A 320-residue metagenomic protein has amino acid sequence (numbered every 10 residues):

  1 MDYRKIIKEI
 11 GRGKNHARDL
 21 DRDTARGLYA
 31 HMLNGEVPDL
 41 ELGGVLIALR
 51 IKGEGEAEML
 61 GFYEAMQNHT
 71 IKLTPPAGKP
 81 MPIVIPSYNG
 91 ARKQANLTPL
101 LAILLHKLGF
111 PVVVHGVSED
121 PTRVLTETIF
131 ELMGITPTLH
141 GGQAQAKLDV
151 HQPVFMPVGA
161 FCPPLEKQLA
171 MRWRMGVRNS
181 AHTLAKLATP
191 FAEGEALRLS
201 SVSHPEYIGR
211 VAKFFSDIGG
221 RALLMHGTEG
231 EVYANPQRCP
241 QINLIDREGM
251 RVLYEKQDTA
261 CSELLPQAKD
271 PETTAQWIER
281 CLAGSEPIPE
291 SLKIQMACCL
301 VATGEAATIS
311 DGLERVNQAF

Functional and structural regions predicted by a protein language model:
M1-Q94, H106-V112, A260-L265, A275-G284 (+2 more regions): Acidic, glycine/proline-rich low-complexity segments that act as flexible tails and inter-domain linkers
P38-E41, E58-M59, L73-G78, T138 (+4 more regions): Flexible, glycine/charged-enriched surface loops at secondary-structure junctions
V45, F130, A185, M296 (+1 more regions): Residue-level signal for inorganic ion chemistry
G78-K147: A generic, well-ordered mixed alpha/beta core segment in the N-terminal half of proteins
I85, V112-G116, P137-H140, F155-P157 (+3 more regions): General beta-strand structural signal in soluble alpha/beta enzymes
G141-S201: Phosphate/diphosphate-binding glycine-rich loops and adjacent basic-rich segments that engage nucleotide
G194-A234, R238-C239: Glycine-rich ThDP/TPP pyrophosphate-binding loop and its adjacent helix/strand module within ThDP-dependent enzymes
Q241-C298, A302-F320: Catalytic-core signal marking the mid-to-C-terminal active-site face
